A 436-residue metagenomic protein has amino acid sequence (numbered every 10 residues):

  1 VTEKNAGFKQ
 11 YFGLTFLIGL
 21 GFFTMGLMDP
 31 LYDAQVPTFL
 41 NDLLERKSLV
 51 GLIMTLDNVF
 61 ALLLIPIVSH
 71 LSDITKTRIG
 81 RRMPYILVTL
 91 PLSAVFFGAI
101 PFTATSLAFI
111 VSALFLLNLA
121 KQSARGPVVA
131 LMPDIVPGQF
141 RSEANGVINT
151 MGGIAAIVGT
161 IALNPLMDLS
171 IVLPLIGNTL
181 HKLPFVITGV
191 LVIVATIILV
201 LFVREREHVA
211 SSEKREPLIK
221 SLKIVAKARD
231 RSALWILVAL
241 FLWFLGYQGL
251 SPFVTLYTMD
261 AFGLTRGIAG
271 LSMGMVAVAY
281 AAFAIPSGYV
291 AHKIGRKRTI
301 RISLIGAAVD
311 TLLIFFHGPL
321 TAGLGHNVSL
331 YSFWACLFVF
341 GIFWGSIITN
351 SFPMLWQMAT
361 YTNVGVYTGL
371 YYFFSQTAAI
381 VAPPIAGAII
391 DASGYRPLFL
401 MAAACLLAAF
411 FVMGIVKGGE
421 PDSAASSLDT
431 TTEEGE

Functional and structural regions predicted by a protein language model:
T2-N58, L234-A239, W243-F262, A269: Helix-loop boundary and gating motifs at the non-cytosolic
T2-Y11, R206-V238, T431-E436: Juxtamembrane intracellular "pre-TM" segments in multi-pass secondary transporters
F23, F96-I100, S106-A124, V328-S346: Hydrophobic core of transmembrane alpha-helices in multi-pass small-molecule transporters, especially MFS/SLC-type
V36, S123-V136, S346-T360: Intracellular juxtamembrane helix-capping segments at the cytosolic ends of symmetry-related transmembrane helices
A61, N145-M167, Y372-A382: Glycine-rich segments within core transmembrane alpha-helices of 12-TM secondary carriers
I65-I79, F283-R296, I390-D391: Helix-to-loop junctions at the C-terminal end of transmembrane segments in multipass secondary transporters
R81, M167-V190, A388-L406: A membrane-interface helix-boundary motif in multi-pass transporters
L87-T105, I305-H326: C-terminal ends and interior cores of transmembrane alpha-helices in multi-pass membrane transporters/permeases
